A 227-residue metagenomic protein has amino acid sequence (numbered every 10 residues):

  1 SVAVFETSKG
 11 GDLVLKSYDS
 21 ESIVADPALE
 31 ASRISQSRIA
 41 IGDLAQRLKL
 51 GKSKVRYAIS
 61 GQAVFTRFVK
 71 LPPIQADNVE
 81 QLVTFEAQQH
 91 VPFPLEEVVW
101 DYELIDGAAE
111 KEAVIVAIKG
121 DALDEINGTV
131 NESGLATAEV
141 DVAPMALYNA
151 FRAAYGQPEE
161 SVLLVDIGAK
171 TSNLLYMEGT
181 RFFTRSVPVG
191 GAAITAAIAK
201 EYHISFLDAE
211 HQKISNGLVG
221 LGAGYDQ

Functional and structural regions predicted by a protein language model:
S1-S22, V55-A58, R152-A193, I198-E201: Gly/Thr-rich phosphate-binding beta-strand-loop-beta motif of the actin/hexokinase/Hsp70
S1-V4, Q81, G222-Q227: Short, intrinsically disordered, charge-balanced linker/junction segments flanking boundaries in proteins
V2, L29-E30, V64-F68: Switch/connector loops and helix/strand junctions flanking conserved nucleotide-binding motifs in nucleotide-processing
L15-Q46, V79, A223-G224: N-terminal phosphate-binding loop and adjacent alpha-helix
I41-K54, S133, I204: Phosphate/pyrophosphate-binding loops at sites that engage ATP/ADP/AMP, CoA/4′-phosphopantetheine, polyphosphate
K54, A58-A153: Active-site neighborhood for divalent-cation/phosphate handling
V79, I204-S205, A209-Q212: Small-residue helix-packing motif on alpha-helices
A209-Q227: Adenine-nucleotide phosphate-binding core of ATP-dependent small-molecule kinases
